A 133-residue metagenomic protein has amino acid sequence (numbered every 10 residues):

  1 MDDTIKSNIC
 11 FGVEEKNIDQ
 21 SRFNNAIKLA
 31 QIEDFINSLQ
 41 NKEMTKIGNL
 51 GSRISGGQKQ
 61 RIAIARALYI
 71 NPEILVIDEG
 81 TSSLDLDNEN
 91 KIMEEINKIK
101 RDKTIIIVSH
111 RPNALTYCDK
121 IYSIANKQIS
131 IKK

Functional and structural regions predicted by a protein language model:
K6-G48, M93-E94, D102: ABC ATPase nucleotide-binding domain helical subdomain, centered on the C-loop/LSGGQ "ABC signature"
I64, V108: Hydrophobic anchor residue at the start of the ABC signature
Y69-E73, D102: A short, proline-enriched helix->beta-strand linker immediately N-terminal to the Walker B motif in ABC-type P-loop
L75-D78: Catalytic Walker B motif of ABC-type/P-loop ATPase nucleotide-binding domains
L86-D87: Helix N-cap at the start of a conserved alpha-helix in ABC-type nucleotide-binding domains
K98-I107, L115: Conserved catalytic loops of ABC-family nucleotide-binding domains
C118-K133: H-loop (His-switch) and adjacent beta-strand-loop-beta switch element of ABC-type ATPase nucleotide-binding domains
